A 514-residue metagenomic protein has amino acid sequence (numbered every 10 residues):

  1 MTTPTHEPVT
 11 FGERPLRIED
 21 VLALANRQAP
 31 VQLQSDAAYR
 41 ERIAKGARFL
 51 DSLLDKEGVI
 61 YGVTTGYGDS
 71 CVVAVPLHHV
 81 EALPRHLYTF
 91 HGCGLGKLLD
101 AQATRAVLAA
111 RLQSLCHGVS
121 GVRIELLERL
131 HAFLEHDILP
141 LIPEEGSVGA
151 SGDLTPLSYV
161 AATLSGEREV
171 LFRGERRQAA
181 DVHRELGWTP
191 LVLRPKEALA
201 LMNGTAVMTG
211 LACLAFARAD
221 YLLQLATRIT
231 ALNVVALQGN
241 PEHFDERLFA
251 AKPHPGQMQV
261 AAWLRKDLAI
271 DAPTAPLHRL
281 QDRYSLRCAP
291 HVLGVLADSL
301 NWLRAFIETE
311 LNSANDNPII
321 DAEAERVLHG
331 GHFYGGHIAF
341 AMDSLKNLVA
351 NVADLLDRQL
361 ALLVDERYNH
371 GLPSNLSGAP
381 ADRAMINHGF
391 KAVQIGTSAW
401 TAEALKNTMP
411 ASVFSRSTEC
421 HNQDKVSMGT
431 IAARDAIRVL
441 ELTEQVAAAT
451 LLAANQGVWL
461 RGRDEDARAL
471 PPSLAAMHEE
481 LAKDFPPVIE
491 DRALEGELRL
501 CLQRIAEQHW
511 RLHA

Functional and structural regions predicted by a protein language model:
T2-A38, R42, G46-L54, P76 (+1 more regions): C-terminal auxiliary extensions adjacent to catalytic cores
T2-E57, L87-P143, V234: Glycine-rich, flexible loop motifs
Y61-L83, F90-L115, P143-S165, A180 (+1 more regions): FAD-binding core of FAD-dependent oxidoreductases, characterized by glycine-rich FAD pyrophosphate-binding loops
A82-R85, L130, L222-Q224, Q423: Short, surface-exposed linear patches
R85-T89, L134, R168-E169, L225-T227: Glycine-rich loops and low-complexity Gly/Arg-rich segments that provide flexible linkers or classic glycine-based
V119, V148-A150, M385: Conserved, non-catalytic sequence blocks in retroelement Pol enzymes and Pol-derived host proteins
E128-E135, T155-S158, A162, Q224: A broadly conserved amphipathic alpha-helix scaffold signal in soluble, globular proteins
I142-S147, E323-V327: Cysteine-centered functional microenvironments
